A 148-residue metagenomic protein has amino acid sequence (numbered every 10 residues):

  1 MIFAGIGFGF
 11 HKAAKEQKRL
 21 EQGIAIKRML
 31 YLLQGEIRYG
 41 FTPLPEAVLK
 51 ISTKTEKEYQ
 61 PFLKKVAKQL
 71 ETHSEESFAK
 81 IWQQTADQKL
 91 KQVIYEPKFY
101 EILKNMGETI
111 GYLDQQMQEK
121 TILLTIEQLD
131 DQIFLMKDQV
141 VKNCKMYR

Functional and structural regions predicted by a protein language model:
M1-I2, R148: Hydrophobic H-region at the start of alpha-helical membrane spans
I2-E71: Juxtamembrane/interface alpha-helical elements of multi-pass membrane proteins
G9-H11, K27, D87-Q88, Q116 (+1 more regions): Generic detector of short, locally flexible boundary/turn motifs and exposed helical patches
E21, I94-K98, T121: A generic short alpha-helical patch detector that favors 3-5-residue windows in or near N-terminal regions
I26-M29, L33, V66, T85 (+4 more regions): Amphipathic alpha-helices that form helix-helix packing interfaces
E36-Y39, Y100, V140-V141: Low-complexity, flexible helical/coil segments
F41-L113: Glycine- and small-hydrophobic-enriched helix-loop-helix hairpins
T109-R148: Membrane-interface, cytosolic juxtamembrane amphipathic helix immediately N-terminal to a transmembrane helix, enriched
